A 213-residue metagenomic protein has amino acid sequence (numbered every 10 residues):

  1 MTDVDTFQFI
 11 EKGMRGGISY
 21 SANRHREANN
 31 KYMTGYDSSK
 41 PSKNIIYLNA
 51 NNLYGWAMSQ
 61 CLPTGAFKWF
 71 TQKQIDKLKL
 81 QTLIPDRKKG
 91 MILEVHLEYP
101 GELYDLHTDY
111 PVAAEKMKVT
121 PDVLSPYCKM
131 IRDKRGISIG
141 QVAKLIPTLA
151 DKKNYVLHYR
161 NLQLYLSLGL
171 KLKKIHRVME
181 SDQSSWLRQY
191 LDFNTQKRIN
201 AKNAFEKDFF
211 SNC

Functional and structural regions predicted by a protein language model:
M1-C213: Conserved acidic
